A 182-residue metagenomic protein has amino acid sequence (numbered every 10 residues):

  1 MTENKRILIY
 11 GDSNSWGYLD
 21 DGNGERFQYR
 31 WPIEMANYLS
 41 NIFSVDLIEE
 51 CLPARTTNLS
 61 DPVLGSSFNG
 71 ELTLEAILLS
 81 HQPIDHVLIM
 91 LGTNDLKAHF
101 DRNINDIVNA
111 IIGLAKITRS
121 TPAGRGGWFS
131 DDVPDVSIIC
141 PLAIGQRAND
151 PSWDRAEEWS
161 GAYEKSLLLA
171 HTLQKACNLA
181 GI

Functional and structural regions predicted by a protein language model:
M1-L52, S60-D61, A76-H81, V87 (+2 more regions): Serine-esterase "nucleophile elbow" of acetyl-processing enzymes
T2-E3, F43, F68-I182: Alpha-helical cap/lid subdomain in secreted, periplasmic, or secretory-pathway luminal O-acyl-processing enzymes
N14-S15, P53, N94, L142: Catalytic metal-binding/acid-base residues of hydrolase active sites
W16-L19, T56-S60, D95-H99, R147: A short acidic, helix-capping loop that chelates divalent metal ions and anchors anionic groups
R26, I33, P62-G65, D101 (+1 more regions): General N-terminal targeting signals
R55-L74: Charged, often glycine-rich, active-site loop that binds/positions anionic groups
